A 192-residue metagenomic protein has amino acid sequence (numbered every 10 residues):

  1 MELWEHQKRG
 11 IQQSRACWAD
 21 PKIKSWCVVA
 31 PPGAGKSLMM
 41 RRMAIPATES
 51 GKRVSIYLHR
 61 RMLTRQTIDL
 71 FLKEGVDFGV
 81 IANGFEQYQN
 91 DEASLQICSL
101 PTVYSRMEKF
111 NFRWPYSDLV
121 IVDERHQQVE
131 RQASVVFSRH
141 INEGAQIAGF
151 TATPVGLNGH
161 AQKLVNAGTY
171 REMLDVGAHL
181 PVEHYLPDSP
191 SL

Functional and structural regions predicted by a protein language model:
M1-V29: Conserved pre-motif I regulatory segment
D20-A44: Walker A/P-loop
K52-R60: Conserved RecA-like ASCE P-loop NTPase motor core of nucleic-acid helicases/translocases
R53, E92-L95, Y116-L119, E143-A148: Loop/turn-to-beta-strand initiation segments
R61-G84: Conserved helix-turn-beta segment of the N-terminal RecA-like "Helicase ATP-binding" lobe in SF1/SF2 helicases
R61-L63, E86, T102-Y104, H126-Q127 (+3 more regions): Conserved nucleotide-binding/hydrolysis micro-motifs of P-loop NTPases
F85-Y116, E130-R131, V135: Conserved helix/coil segment N-terminal to the catalytic DExD/H
D118, E124-H184: Post-DEXD/H (motif II) to motif III coupling segment of the RecA-like Helicase ATP-binding lobe
